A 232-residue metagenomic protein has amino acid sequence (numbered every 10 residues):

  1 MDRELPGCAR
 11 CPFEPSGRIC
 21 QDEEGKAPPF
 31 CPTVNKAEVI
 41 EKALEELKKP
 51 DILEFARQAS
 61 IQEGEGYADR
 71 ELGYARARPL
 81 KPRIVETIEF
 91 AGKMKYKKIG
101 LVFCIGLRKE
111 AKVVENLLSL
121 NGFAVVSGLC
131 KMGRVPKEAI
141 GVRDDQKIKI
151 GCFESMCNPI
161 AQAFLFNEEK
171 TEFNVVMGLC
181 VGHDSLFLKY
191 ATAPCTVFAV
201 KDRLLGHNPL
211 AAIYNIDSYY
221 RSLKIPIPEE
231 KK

Functional and structural regions predicted by a protein language model:
M1-K232: An N-terminal assembly and electron-transfer interface module characteristic of large anaerobic redox and radical
